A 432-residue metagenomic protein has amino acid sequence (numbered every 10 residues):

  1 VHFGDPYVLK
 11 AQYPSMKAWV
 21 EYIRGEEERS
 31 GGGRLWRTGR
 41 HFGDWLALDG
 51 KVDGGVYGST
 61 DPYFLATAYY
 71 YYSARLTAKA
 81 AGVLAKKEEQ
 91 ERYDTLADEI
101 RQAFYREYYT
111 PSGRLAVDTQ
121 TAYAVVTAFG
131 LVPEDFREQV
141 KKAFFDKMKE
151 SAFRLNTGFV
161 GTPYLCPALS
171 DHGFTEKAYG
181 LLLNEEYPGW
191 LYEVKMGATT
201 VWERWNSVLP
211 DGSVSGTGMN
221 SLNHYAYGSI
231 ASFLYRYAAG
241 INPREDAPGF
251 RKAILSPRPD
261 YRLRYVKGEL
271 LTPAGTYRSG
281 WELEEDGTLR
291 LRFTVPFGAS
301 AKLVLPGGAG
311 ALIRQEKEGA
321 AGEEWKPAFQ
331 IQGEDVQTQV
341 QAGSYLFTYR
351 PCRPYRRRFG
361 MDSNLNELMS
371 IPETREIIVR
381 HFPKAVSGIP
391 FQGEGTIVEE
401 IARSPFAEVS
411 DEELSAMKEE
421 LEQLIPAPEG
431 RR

Functional and structural regions predicted by a protein language model:
V1-V8, A68-K87, A124-D135, Y164-H172 (+2 more regions): Well-ordered alpha-helical scaffold segments within catalytic/enzyme domains
H2-A68, V83-A128, D135, M196 (+2 more regions): Active-site acid/base region of carbohydrate-active enzymes
P6, G43-P62, Y108, F144-F153 (+3 more regions): Short beta-alpha connecting loops at secondary-structure transitions that line or flank enzyme active sites
L9, M16, Y63, S73 (+9 more regions): Active-site-proximal structural scaffolding
Q12, M16-W19, A66, S73 (+9 more regions): Stable alpha-helical elements in mature extracytoplasmic
T110-M219: Extracellular polysaccharide-recognition and catalytic grooves
E176-Y355: Non-catalytic C-terminal accessory modules of carbohydrate-active enzymes
R356-L414, K418-L421: Compact, charge-rich alpha-helical regulatory domains located at protein termini
